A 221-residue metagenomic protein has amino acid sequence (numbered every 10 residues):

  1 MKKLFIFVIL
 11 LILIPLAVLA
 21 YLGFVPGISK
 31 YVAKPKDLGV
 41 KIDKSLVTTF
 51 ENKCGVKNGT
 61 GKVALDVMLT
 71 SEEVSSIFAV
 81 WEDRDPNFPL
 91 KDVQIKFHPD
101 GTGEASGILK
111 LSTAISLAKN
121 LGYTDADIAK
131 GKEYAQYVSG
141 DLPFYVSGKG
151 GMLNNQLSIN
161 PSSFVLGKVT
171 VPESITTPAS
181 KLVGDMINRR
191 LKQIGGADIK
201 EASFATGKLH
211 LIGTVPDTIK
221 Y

Functional and structural regions predicted by a protein language model:
K2-Y221: Extracellular/lumenal and peripheral-membrane lipid-interaction modules
